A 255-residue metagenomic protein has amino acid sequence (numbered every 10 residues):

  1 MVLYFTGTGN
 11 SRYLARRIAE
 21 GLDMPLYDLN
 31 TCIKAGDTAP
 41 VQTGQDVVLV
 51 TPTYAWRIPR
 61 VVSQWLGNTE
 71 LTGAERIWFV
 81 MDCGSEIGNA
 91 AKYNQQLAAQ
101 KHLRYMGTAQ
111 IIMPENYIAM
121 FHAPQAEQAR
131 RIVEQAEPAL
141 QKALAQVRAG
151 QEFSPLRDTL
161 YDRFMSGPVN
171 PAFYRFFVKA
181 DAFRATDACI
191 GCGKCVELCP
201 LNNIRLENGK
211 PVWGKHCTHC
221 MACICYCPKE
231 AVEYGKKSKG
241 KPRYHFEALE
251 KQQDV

Functional and structural regions predicted by a protein language model:
M1-V2, T6-L14, E20-C32, D37 (+3 more regions): FMN-binding flavodoxin-like domain, especially the glycine-rich phosphate-binding loop
P40-V41, E70, F176, E197 (+1 more regions): Generic structural signal for beta-strand residues in well-ordered domains
V41-Q42, F121-A123, C220-A222, A248-Q252: Short low-complexity, flexible loop/linker segments enriched in glycine and/or proline with clustered acidic
W56, M113, N208, Y234 (+1 more regions): Generic structural "secondary-structure junction" signal
T159-C192, E197: A mid-sequence, solvent-exposed acidic-amphipathic segment
R184-A185, I190-V212, H216-T218, A222-K239: Iron-sulfur cluster-binding cysteine motifs and their immediate structural context in ferredoxin-like electron-transfer
E230-V255: Long, positively charged, glycine-interspersed low-complexity recognition regions
